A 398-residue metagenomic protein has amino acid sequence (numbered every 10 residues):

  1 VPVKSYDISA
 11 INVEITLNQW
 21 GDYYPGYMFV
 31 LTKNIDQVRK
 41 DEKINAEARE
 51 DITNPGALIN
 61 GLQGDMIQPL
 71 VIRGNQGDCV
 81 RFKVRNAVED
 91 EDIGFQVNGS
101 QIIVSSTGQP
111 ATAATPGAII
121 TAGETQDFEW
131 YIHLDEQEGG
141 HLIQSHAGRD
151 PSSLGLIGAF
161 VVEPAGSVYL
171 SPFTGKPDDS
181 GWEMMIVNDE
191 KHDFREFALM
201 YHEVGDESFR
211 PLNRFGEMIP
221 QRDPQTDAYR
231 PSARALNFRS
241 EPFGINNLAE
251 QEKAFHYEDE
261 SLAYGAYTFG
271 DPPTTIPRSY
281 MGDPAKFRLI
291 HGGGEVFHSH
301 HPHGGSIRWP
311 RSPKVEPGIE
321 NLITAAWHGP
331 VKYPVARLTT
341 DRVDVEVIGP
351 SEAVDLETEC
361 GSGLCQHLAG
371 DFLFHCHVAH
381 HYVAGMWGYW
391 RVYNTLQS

Functional and structural regions predicted by a protein language model:
V1-S398: Copper-binding active sites and cupredoxin-like electron-transfer domains, recognizing His/Cys-rich ligand loops
